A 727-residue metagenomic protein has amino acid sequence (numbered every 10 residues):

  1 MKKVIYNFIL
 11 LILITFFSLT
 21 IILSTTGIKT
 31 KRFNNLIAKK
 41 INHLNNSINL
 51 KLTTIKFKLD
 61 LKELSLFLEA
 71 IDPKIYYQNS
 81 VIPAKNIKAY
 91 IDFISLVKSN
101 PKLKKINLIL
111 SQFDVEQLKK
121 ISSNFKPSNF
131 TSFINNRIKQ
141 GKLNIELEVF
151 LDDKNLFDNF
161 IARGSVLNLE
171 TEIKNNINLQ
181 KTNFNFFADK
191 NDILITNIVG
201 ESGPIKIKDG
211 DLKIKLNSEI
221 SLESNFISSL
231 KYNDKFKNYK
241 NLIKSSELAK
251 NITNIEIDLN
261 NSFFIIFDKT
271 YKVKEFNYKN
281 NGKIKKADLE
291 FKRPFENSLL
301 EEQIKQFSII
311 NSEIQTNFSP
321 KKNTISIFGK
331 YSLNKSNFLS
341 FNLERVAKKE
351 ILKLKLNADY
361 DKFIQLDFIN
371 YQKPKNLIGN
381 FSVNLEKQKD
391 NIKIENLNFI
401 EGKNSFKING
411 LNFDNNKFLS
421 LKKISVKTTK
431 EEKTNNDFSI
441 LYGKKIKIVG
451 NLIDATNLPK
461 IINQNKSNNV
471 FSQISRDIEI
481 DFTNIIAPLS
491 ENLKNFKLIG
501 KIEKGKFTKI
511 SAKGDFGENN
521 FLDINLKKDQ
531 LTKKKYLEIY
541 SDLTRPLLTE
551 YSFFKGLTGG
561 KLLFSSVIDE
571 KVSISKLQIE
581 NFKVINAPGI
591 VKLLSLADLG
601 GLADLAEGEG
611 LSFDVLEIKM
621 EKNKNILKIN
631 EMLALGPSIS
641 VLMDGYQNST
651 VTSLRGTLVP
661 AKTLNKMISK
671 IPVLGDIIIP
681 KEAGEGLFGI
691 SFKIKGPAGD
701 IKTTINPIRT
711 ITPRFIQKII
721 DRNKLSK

Functional and structural regions predicted by a protein language model:
K2-N7, T25-S65, K88-L627, M632 (+1 more regions): Membrane-proximal interfacial segments on either side of biological membranes
N7-I22: Hydrophobic membrane-insertion alpha-helices, especially the h-region of bacterial N-terminal signal peptides
S18, L23-G27, Q78: Juxtamembrane "helix-exit" motif at the C-terminal end of transmembrane alpha-helices
K58-K88: Extracytoplasmic/periplasmic/luminal assembly and interaction segments in envelope/secretory/respiratory proteins
